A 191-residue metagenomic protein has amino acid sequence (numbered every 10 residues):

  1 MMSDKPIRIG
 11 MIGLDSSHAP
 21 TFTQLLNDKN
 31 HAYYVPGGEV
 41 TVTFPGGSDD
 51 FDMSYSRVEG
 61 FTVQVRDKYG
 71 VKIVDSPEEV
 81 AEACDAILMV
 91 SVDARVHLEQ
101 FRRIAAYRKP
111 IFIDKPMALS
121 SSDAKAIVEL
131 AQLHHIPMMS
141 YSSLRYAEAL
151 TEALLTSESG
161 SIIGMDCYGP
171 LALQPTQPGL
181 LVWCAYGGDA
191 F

Functional and structural regions predicted by a protein language model:
M2-Y107, L133-H134: N-terminal glycine-/serine-/threonine-rich beta1-alpha1-beta2 phosphate-ribose binding loop of Rossmann-like
S16, M117-A118: Short, glycine/acidic-enriched loop or turn micro-motifs at the edges of active sites
S16-P20, L98, A147, C184-F191: A structural signal for well-ordered alpha-helical segments within the folded catalytic domains of diverse enzymes
T23, T62-V63, F101-R102, A124 (+3 more regions): Short amphipathic alpha-helical segments and helix-helix/interface helices
D75, I113, M138-S140: Hydrophobic residues in well-ordered beta-strands that form the structural core
R108-P110, K115-P116: Short helix/strand-capping hinge loops at secondary-structure junctions that flank key functional elements
A118-Q177: A contiguous active-site-proximal alpha/beta segment in oxidoreductase catalytic domains
P170-F191: Rossmann-like dinucleotide-binding domain that binds NAD(P)(H)
